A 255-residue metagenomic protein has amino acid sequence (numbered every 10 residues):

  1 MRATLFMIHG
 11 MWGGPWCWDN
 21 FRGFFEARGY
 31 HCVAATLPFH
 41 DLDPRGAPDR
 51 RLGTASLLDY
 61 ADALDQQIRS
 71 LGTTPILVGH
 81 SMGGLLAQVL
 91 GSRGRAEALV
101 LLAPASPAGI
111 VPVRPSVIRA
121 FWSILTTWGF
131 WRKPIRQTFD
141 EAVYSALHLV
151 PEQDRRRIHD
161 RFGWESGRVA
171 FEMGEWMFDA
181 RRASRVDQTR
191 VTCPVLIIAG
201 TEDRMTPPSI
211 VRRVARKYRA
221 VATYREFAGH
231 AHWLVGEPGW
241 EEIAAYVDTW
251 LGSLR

Functional and structural regions predicted by a protein language model:
G10-G13, S81, T201: Active-site glycine-rich loops that stabilize anionic/oxyanionic intermediates across multiple enzyme folds
E26-P48: Conserved alpha/beta-hydrolase
V78-G83, A87: Gly/Ala-rich beta-loop-alpha elbow adjacent to hydrolase catalytic centers
R95-F130, V169-M177: Flexible "cap/lid" loop of the alpha/beta hydrolase fold
K133-D187, T192-C193: Alpha/beta-hydrolase
V191, I197-A199, D203: Short beta-strand/loop motif that positions the catalytic acidic residue of the alpha/beta-hydrolase fold
R204-I210: Conserved alpha/beta-hydrolase "acid-adjacent" motif
V221-R255: Catalytic active-site module of serine/aspartate enzymes centered on a nucleophile-bearing elbow/loop
